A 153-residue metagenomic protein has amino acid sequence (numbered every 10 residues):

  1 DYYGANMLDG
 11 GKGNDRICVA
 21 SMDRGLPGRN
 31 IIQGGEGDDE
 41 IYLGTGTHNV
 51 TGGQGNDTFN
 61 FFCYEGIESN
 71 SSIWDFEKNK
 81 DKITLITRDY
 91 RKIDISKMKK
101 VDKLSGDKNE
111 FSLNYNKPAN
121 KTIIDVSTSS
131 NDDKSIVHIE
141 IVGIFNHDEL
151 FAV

Functional and structural regions predicted by a protein language model:
D1-K100: Acidic, glycine-rich calcium-binding repeat modules characteristic of RTX/beta-roll and related beta-solenoid repeat
L104-V153: Low-complexity acidic/polar repeat-biased segments
